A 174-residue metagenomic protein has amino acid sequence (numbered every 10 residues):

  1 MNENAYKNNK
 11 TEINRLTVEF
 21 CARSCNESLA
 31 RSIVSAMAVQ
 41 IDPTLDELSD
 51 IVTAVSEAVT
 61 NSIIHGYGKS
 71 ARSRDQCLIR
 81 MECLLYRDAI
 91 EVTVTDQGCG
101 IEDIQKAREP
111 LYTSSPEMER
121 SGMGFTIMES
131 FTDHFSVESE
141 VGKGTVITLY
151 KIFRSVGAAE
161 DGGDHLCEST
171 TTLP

Functional and structural regions predicted by a protein language model:
M1-T17, S62-P174: Conserved beta-strand-loop-beta-strand hairpin that lines the nucleotide-binding pocket of ATP/GTP-utilizing enzymes
T17-L29: STAS-typified acidic loop motif
A22-R23, E47, T113: A generic structural signal for short
S28-S56: Conserved short strand/loop->alpha-helix "switch" segment adjacent to the catalytic nucleotide/phosphoryl-transfer site
E57, N61: Conserved polar catalytic motif of the HATPase_c/GHKL fold
